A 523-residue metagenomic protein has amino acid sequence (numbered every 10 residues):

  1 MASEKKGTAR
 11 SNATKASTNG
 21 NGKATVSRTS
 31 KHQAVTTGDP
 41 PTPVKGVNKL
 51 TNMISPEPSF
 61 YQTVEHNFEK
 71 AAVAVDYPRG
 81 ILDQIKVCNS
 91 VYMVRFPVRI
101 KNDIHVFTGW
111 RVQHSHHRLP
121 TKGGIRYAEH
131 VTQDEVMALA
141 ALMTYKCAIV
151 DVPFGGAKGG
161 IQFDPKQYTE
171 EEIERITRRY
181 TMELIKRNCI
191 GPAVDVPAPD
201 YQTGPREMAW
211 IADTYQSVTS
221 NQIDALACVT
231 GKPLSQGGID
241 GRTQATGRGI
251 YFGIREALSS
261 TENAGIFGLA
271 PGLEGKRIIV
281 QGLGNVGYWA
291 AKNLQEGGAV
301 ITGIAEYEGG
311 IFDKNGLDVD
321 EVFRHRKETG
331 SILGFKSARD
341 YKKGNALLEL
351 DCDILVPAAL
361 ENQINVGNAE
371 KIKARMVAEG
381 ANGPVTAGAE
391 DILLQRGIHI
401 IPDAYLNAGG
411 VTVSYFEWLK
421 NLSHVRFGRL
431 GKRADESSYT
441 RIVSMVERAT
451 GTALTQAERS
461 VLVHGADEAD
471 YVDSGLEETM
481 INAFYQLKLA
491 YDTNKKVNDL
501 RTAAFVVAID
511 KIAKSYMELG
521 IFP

Functional and structural regions predicted by a protein language model:
A2-K15, N19-A245, Y251-G253, L406 (+3 more regions): N-terminal ligand-binding/catalytic initiation module
N48-S59, A257-L258, K371, R375-P523: Adenosine-phosphate binding glycine-rich loop
S59, T63-H66, N89, V131-D134 (+19 more regions): Conserved active-site and cofactor/substrate-binding residues in soluble primary-metabolism enzymes
F68, A72-D76, A140-C147, T177-P192 (+13 more regions): Structural signal for hydrophobic packing residues in well-ordered secondary-structure cores of soluble enzyme domains
R99-K101, V112-S115, T132, Y168 (+13 more regions): Short, glycine-/Ser/Thr-/acidic-enriched flexible segments
H105, W110, G160, V194-D195 (+6 more regions): Structural motif
G237-E349: Glycine-rich phosphate/diphosphate-binding loop of Rossmann-like nucleotide-binding domains
G309-I400, Y405: Rossmann-like adenosine-cofactor binding region
